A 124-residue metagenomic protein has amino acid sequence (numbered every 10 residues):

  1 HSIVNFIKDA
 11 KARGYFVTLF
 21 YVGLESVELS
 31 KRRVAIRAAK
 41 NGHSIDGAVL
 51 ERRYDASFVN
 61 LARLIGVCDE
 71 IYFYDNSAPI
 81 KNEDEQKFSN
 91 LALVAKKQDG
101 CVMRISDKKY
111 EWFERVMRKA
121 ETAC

Functional and structural regions predicted by a protein language model:
H1, S26-V27, Y54: Short secondary-structure capping/turn micro-motifs that flank functional sites
H1-Y21, S57, Y72: Glycine-rich phosphate-binding loop used to anchor ATP phosphates in small-molecule kinases, encompassing both
V4-N5, L29-R32: Generic recognition of short, well-ordered alpha-helical segments
G23-E28, A78-I80: Conserved nucleotide-binding/hydrolysis micro-motifs of P-loop NTPases
R32-C124: Conserved GTP-binding G-domain of TRAFAC-class P-loop NTPases and closely related GTPase folds
